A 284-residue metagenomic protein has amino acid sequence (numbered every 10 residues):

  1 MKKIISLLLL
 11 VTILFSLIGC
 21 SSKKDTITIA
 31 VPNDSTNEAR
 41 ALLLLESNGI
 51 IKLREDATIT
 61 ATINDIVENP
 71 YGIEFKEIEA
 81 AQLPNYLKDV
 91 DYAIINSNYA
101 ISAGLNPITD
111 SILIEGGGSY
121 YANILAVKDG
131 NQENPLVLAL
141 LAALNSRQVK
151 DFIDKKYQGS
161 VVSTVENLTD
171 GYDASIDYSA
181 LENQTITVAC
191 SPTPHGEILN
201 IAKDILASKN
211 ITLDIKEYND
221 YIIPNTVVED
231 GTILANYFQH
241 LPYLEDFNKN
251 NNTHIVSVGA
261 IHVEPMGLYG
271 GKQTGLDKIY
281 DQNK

Functional and structural regions predicted by a protein language model:
S16-G19: C-terminal motif of bacterial Sec signal peptides marking the signal peptidase cleavage site
K23-E38, L42-L44, L138, S146-D151 (+1 more regions): A conserved helix-loop-strand patch within extracytoplasmic ligand-binding domains of the periplasmic binding
D25-A30, L181-T193, I211-E217, K284: Short, well-ordered beta-strand elements
D34-E38, A180-A202, Y221-I223: Extracytoplasmic "Venus flytrap"
R40, R54-A61, V67, L138-S179 (+1 more regions): Ligand-binding clefts/hinges and TM-proximal coupling segments of bilobed small-molecule sensing domains
A57-N85, I215-T226: Short helix-initiation/N-cap motifs at beta->coil->alpha
E79-A80, K88-D91, I95-I101, P192-T193 (+3 more regions): Beta->alpha turn/N-cap motifs
I101-E133, L138-L141, E166-A174, V258-G270: Periplasmic-binding protein-like
